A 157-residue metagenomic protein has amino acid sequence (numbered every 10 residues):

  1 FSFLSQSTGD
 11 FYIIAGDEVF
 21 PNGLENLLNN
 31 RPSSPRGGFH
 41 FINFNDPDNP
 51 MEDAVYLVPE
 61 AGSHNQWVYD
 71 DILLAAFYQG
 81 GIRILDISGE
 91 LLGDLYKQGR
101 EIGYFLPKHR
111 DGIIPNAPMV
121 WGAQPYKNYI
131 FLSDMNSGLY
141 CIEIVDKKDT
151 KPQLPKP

Functional and structural regions predicted by a protein language model:
F1-P157: Feature marking well-ordered beta-strand scaffolds used for ligand recognition
